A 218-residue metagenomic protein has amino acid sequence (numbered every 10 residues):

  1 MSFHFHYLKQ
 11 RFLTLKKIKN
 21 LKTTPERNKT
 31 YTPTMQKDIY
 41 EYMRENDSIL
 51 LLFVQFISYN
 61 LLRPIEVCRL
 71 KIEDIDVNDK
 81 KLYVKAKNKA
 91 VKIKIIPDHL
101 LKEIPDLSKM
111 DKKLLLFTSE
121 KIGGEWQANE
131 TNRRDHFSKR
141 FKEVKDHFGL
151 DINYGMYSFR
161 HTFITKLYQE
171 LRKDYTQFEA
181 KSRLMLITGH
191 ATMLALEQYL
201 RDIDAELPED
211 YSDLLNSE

Functional and structural regions predicted by a protein language model:
Y7-I39, K85, K121-E125: Flexible interdomain linker/hinge and immediately adjacent N-terminus of the catalytic tyrosine-recombinase domain
K22-P64: Basic, Lys/Arg- and aromatic-enriched nucleic-acid-binding interface segment
T30, K87-K89, T188-D213: Catalytic-site neighborhood detector that most strongly recognizes the C-terminal catalytic loop/helix of tyrosine
N60, I65, R69-P105: Conserved tyrosine-mediated DNA breakage-rejoining catalytic core shared by Y-recombinases
I75-D79, K173-L200: Short, polar N-cap/turn motifs at the start of nucleic acid-interacting alpha helices
P97-D151, E170: Active-site/catalytic core of tyrosine-dependent DNA strand-transfer enzymes
K121, D213-E218: C-terminal secondary-structure termini that scaffold catalytic or DNA-interacting sites
D151-L171, A195: Short basic/aromatic active-site micro-motif
